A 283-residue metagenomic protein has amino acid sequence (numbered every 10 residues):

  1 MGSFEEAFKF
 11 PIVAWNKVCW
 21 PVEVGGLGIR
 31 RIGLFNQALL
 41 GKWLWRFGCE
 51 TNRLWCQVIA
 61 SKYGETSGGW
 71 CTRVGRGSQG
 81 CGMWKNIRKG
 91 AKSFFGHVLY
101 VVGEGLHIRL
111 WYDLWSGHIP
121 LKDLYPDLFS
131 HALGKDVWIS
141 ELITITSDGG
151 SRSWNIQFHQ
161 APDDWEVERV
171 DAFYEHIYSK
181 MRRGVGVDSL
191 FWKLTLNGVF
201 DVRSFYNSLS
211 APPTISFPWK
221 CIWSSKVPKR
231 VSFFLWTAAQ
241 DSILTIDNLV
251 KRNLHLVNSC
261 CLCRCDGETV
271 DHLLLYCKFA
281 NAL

Functional and structural regions predicted by a protein language model:
M1-L283: A helix-boundary/hinge signal
